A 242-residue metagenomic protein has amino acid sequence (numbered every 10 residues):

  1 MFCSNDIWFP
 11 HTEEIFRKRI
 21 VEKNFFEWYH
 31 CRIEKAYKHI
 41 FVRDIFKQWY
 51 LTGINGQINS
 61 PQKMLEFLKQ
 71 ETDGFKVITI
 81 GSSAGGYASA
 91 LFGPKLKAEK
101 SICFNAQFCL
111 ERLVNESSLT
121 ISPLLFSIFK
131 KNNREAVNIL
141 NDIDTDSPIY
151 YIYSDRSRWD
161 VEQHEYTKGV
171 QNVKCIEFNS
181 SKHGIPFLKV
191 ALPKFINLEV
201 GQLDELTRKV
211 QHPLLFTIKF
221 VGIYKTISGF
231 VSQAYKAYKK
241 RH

Functional and structural regions predicted by a protein language model:
M1-E34: Short, surface-exposed "cap/lid" segments of acyl-processing enzymes
I33-F46: Conserved alpha/beta-hydrolase
L51-T72: Alpha/beta-hydrolase active-site loop
D73-S83: Alpha/beta-hydrolase fold nucleophile elbow
G81-K95: Glycine-rich nucleophile elbow surrounding the catalytic serine of serine-hydrolase chemistry
C103-R112: Active-site nucleophile loop of the alpha/beta-hydrolase fold
V114-F187, D204-Q211: The feature captures the conserved acid-bearing segment of alpha/beta-hydrolase catalytic domains
N172-Y238: C-terminal catalytic histidine-bearing segment of alpha/beta-hydrolase fold enzymes
